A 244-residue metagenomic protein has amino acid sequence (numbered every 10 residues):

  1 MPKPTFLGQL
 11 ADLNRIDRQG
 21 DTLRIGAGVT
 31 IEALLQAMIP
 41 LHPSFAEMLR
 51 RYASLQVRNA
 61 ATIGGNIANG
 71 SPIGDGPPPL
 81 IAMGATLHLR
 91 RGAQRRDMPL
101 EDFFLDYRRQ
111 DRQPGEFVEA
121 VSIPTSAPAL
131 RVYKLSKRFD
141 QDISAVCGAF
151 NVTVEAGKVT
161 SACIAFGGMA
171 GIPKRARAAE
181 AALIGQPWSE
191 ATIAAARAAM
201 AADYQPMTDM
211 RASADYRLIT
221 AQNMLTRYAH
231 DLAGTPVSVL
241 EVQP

Functional and structural regions predicted by a protein language model:
M1-P244: C-terminal structural segment of proteins
